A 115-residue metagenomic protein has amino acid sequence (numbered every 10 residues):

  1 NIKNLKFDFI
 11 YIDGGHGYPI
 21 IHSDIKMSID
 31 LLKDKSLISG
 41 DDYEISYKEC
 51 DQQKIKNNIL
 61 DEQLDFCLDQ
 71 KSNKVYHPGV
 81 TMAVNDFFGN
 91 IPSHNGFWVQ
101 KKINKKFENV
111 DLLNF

Functional and structural regions predicted by a protein language model:
I2-I10: A short acidic, Gly/Pro-enriched loop at the edge of an enzyme's catalytic core that lines a small-molecule cofactor
F9-I12, S39-G40: Short beta-strand-to-loop acidic/aromatic patch adjacent to the donor-nucleotide binding site
G15: Switch II (G3) loop of P-loop NTPases
Y18-F115: C-terminal substrate-binding/active-site "lid" region of AdoMet-derived donor-dependent transferases
